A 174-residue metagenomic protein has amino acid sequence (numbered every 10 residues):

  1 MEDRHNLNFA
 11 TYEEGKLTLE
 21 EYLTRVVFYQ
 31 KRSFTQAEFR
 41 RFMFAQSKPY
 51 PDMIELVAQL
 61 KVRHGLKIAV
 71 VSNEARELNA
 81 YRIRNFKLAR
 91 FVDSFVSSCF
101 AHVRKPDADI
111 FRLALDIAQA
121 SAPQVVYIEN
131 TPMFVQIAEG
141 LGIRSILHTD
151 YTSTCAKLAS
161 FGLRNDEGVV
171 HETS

Functional and structural regions predicted by a protein language model:
M1-E55, V62-H64, A75-E77: N-terminal helical cap/lid subdomain that shapes the substrate entry/recognition surface in HAD-like hydrolases
N8-F9, I68, V96: N-terminal-biased segments
H64-K67, P123-Q124: Short coil/turn segments at beta-strand junctions that form active-site/ligand-binding loops
K67-A69, R144: Proline-centered loop/turn at the N-terminus of a beta-strand
A75-R76, A80-S174: Asp-based, Mg2+/Mn2+-dependent phosphohydrolase catalytic module
